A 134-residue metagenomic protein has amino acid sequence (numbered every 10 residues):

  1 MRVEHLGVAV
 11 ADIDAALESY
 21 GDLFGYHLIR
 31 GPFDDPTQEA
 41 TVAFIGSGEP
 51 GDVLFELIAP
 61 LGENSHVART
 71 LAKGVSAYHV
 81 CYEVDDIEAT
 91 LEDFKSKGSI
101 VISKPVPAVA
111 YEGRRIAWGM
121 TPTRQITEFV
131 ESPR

Functional and structural regions predicted by a protein language model:
M1-L17, V75-Y82, P133: N-terminal beta-strand motif that seeds the catalytic metal site of vicinal oxygen chelate
V8-D52, A89-E92, S96-I100, K104-E112 (+1 more regions): Core segments of cupin and vicinal oxygen chelate
H27, G51-V53, S65-H66, T127: Short loop/beta submotifs within extracellular cysteine-rich repeat domains
L54-Y78: Helix-adjacent hinge/juxtasegments
N64-A68, S103, G113: A short, acidic/glycine-rich surface segment
R69-K97: Mid-chain, well-packed structural core segment of small domains
I126-S132: A hydrophobic membrane-anchoring alpha-helix module
